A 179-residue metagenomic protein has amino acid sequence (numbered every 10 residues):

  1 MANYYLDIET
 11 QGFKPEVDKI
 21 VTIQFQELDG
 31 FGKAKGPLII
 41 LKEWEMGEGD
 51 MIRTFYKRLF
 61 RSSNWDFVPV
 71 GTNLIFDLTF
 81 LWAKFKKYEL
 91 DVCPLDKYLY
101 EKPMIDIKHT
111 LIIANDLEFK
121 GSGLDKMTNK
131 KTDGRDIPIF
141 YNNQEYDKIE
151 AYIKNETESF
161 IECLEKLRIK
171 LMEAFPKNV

Functional and structural regions predicted by a protein language model:
M1-R61: Conserved RNase H-like, two-metal-ion catalytic cores of nucleic-acid enzymes
K19-L28, K33-P37, D66-N178: Metal-dependent phosphoesterase core characteristic of DEDDh/y 3'-5' exonuclease domains
